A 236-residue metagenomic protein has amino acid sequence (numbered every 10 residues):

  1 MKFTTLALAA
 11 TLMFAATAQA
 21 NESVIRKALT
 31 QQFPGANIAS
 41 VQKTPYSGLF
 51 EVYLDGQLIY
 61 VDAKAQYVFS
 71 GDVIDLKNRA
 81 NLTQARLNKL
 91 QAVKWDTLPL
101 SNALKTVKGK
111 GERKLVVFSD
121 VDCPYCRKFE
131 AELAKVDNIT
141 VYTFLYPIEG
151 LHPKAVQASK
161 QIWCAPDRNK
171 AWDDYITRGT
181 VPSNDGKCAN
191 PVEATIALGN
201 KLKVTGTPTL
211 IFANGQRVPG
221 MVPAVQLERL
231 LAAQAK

Functional and structural regions predicted by a protein language model:
K2-T5, Q19-A158, D174-T177, V181-T207 (+1 more regions): Extracytoplasmic thiol/disulfide redox context detector
A7-A15: Bacterial N-terminal signal peptides
D55, A213-N214: Short strand-coil-strand connectors
G150, G215-Q216: Short secondary-structure capping/turn micro-motifs that flank functional sites
A158-W172: Acidic, Ser/Thr-rich peripheral helices and adjacent loops at domain boundaries
